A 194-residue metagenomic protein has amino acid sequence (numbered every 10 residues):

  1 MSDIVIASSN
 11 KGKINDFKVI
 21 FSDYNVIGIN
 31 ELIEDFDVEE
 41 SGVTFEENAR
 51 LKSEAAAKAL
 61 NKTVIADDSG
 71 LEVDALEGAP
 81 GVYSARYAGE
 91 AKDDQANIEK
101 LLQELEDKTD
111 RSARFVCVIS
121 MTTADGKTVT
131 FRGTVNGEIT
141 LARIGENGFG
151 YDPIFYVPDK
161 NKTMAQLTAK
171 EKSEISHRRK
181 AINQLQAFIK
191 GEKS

Functional and structural regions predicted by a protein language model:
S2-V5, G12-S194: Anionic-ligand binding patches
